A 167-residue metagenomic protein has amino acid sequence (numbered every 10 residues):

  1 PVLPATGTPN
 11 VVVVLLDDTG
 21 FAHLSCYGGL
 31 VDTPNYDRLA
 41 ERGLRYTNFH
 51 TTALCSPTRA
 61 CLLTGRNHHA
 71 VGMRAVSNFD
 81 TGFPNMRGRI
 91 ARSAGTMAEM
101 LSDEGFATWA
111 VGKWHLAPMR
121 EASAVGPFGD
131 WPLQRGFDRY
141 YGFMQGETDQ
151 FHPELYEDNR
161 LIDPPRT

Functional and structural regions predicted by a protein language model:
P1-T167: Formylglycine-dependent sulfatase
